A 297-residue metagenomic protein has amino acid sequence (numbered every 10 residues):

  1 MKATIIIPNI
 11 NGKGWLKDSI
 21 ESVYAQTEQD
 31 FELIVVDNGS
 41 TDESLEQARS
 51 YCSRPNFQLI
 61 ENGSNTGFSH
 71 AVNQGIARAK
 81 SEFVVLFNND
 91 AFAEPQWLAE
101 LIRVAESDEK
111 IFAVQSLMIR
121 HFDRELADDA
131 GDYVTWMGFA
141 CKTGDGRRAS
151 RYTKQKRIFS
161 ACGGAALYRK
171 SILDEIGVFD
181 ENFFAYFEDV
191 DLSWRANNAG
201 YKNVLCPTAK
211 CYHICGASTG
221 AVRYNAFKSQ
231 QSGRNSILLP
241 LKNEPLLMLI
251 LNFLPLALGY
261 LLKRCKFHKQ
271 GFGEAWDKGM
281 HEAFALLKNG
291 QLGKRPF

Functional and structural regions predicted by a protein language model:
S22, D37-E46, S64: A conserved acidic beta->alpha catalytic loop
S22-D30: Short, acidic, metal-binding catalytic loop of nucleotide-sugar glycosyltransferases
E61-A79, N89: Glycine-rich, basic loop-to-helix element that forms the pyrophosphate-binding segment of sugar-nucleotide handling
V84: Short aromatic/hydrophobic "clamp" motif used to bind/position activated sugar donors
A91-V134: Conserved donor NDP-sugar-binding/catalytic core segment of glycosyltransferases
L126-A127, R147-S171, L192, G220-A221: A recurrent flexible, glycine/aromatic-enriched loop bordering the glycosyltransferase active site that acts as
F159-K210, I214: A short, conserved alpha-helix in the catalytic core of glycosyltransferases
M248-F297: Non-catalytic, C-terminal membrane-associated alpha-helical segments of glycosyltransferases
